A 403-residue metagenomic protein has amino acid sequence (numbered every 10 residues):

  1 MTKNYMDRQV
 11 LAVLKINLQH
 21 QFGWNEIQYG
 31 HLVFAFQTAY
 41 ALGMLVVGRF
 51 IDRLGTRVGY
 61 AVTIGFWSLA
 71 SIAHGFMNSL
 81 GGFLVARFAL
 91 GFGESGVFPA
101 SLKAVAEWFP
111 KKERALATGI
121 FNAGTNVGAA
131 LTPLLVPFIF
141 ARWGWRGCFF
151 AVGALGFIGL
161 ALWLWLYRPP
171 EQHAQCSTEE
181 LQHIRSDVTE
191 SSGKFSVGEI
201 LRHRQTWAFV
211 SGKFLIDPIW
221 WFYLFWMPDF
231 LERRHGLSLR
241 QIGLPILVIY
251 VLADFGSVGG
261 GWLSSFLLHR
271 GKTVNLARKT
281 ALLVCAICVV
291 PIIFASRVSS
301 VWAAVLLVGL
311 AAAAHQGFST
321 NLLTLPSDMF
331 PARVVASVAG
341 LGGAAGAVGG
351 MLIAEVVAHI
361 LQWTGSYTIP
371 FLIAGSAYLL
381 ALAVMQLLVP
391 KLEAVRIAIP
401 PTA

Functional and structural regions predicted by a protein language model:
M1-E26, Y223-P228: Extracytoplasmic
Q9, Q37-L45, A129-A130, Y250-D254 (+2 more regions): Residue-level signature of mid-helix packing/kink "hotspots" within the transmembrane helices of 12-pass Major
L11-A12, R204-G260, A314-S327, G350 (+1 more regions): Extracytoplasmic gate region of multi-pass secondary transporters
G23, G55, F76-G82, G93 (+3 more regions): Helix-breaking motifs and short loop linkers at transmembrane-helix boundaries and internal kinks in secondary membrane
L42-G81: Conserved MFS/SLC helix-loop-helix module at the cytosolic interface between two early adjacent transmembrane helices
V58-I72, L276-I293: Structural signature of the two symmetry-related core transmembrane helices
A86-N126: Cytoplasmic helix-loop-helix junction between adjacent transmembrane helices in 12-TM secondary transporters
F121-A174: Helix-loop-helix hairpin linking two adjacent transmembrane segments in secondary transporters
